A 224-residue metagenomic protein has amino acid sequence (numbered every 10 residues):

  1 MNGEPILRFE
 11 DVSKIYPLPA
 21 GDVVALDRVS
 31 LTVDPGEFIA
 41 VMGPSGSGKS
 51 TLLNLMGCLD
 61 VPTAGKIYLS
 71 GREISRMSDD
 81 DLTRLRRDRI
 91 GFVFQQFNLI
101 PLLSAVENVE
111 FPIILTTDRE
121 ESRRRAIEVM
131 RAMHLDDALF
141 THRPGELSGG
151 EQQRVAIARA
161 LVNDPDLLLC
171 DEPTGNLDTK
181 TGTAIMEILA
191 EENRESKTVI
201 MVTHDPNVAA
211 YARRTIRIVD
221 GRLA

Functional and structural regions predicted by a protein language model:
P17-P19, E110-E121, A132-H134: ABC-type ATPase nucleotide-binding domains, specifically the catalytic core motifs of the NBD
G65-E73: Conserved ABC transporter NBD signature motif
R72-E73, E121-A138: Conserved ABC ATPase "signature" region
L103-E110: Short coil-to-helix segment of the ABC ATPase nucleotide-binding domain corresponding to the Q-loop/switch region
R143-L147, E151-Q153: Conserved ABC ATPase signature
D164: Conserved catalytic motifs of ABC-family nucleotide-binding domains
L168-D171: Catalytic Walker B motif of ABC-type/P-loop ATPase nucleotide-binding domains
